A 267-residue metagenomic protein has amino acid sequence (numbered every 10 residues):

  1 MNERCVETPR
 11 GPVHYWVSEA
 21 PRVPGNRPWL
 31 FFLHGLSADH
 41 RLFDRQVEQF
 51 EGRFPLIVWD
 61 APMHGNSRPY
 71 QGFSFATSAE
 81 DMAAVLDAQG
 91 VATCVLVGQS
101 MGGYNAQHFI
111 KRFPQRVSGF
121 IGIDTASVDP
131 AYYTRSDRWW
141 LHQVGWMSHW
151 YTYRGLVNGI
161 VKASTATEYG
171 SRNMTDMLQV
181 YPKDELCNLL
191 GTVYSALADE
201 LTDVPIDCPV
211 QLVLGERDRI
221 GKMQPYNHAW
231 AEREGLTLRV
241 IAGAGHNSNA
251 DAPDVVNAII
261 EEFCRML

Functional and structural regions predicted by a protein language model:
M1-L30, R53-F54, A92, V180 (+2 more regions): Alpha/beta-hydrolase fold catalytic core
G11-R68, H228: Conserved HGGG/HGGXW glycine-rich cap/lid loop of the alpha/beta-hydrolase fold
R22, E48, I57-V97, A258: Active-site loop/oxyanion-hole signature of alpha/beta-hydrolase fold enzymes
G98, G102, A106: Gly/Ala-rich beta-loop-alpha elbow adjacent to hydrolase catalytic centers
Q107, K111-R112, S118-H149: Flexible "cap/lid" loop of the alpha/beta hydrolase fold
A131-Y133, W150-P205: Conserved alpha/beta-hydrolase catalytic His-Asp/Glu region
V210-A244, A250: Conserved loop-alpha-helix segment in the C-terminal half of the alpha/beta-hydrolase fold that carries the catalytic
A250-C264: Post-His helix in hydrolase/transferase enzymes
